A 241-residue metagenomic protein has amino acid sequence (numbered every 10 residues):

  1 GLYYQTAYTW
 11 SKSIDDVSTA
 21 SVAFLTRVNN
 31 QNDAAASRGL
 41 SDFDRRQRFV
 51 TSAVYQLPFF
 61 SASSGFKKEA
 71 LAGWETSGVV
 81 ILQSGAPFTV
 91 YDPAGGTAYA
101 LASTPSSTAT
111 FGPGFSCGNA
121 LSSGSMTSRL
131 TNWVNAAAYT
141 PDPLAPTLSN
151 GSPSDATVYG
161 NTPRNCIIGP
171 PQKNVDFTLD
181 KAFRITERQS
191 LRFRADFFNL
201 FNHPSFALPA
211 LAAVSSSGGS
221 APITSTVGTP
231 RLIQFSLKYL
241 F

Functional and structural regions predicted by a protein language model:
G1-F241: Short, solvent-exposed micro-motifs at the edges of structured domains
